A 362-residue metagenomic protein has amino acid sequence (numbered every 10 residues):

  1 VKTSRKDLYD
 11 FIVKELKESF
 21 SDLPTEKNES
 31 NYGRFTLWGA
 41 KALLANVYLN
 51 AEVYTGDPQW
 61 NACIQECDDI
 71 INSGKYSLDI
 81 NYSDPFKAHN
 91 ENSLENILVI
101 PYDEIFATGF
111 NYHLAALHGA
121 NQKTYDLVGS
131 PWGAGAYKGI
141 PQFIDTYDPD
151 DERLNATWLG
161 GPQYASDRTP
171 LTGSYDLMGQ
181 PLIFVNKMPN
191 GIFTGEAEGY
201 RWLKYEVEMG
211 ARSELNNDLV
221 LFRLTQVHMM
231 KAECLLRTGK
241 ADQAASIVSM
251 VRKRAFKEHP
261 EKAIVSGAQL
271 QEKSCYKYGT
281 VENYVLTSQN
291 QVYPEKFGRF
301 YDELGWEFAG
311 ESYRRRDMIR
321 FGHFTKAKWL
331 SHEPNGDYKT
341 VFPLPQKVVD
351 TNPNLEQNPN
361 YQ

Functional and structural regions predicted by a protein language model:
V1-R5, E26-K27: A conserved hydrophobic secondary-structure block that centers on an alpha-helix together with its immediately flanking
R5, F11, F86-P141, E214-L221 (+2 more regions): Long, intrinsically disordered, low-complexity segments
L8-P24, N31-I71, L98, D151-A156 (+4 more regions): Extended, hydrophobic/aromatic-rich amphipathic alpha-helical segments that build helical scaffolds
Y9, K17-E18, R34-N186, K326-S331: An aromatic- and glycine-enriched ligand-binding surface/loop that stacks and positions planar moieties
S73-Y82, Q243, P260-E261, E311: Acidic/polar loop patches that form or flank catalytic/metal-binding clefts of enzymes that bind anionic ligands
G160-R254: C-terminal substrate/ligand-recognition segments
Q163, K257, E261, W306-G310: Intrinsically disordered or highly flexible coil/loop and linker segments, enriched in small and charged/polar residues
P170-A197, P260-N290: Charged, glycine/proline-rich intrinsically disordered loops and linkers
